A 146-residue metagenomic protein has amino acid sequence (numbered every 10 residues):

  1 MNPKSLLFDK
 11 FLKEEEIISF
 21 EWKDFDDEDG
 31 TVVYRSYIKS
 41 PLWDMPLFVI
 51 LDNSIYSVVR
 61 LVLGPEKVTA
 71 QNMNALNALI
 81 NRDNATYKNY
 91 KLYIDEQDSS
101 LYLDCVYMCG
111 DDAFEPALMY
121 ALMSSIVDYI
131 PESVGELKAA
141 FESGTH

Functional and structural regions predicted by a protein language model:
M1-L47: Charge-rich, low-complexity N-terminal segments
F25, I50-S54, D95: Short beta-strand micro-motifs enriched in acidic
V32-T69: Hydrophobic-cavity lipid-handling domains and compact docking modules
V59-S100: Short, internal acidic amphipathic alpha-helical interface segments that mediate docking to partner proteins
L101-C105: Short, aliphatic-rich beta-strand segments
C109-L122: A short acidic/glycine-rich loop-to-helix N-cap element
S124-D128, E136: Long, contiguous binding/interaction regions
K138-H146: Short, highly charged C-terminal tails/helix-capping segments
